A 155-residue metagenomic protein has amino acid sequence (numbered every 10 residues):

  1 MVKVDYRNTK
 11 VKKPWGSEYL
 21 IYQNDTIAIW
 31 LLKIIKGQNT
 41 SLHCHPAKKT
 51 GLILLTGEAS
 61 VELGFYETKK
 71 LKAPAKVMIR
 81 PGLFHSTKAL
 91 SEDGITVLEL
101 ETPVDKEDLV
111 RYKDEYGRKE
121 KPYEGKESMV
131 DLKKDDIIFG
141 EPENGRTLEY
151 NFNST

Functional and structural regions predicted by a protein language model:
D5-K12, S86, L90-P142: Double-stranded beta-helix
Y6-C44, K48, D136-T155: A short glycine-rich, His/Asp/Glu-containing loop-to-beta-strand
W30, T40, E67-K69, V77 (+1 more regions): Short beta-strand segments
Q38, A47, E67, L83-F84 (+2 more regions): A generic "binding-loop/recognition-motif" signal
L52: Structured binding elements
F65-H85: Short acidic-glycine-tyrosine-enriched beta hairpin
